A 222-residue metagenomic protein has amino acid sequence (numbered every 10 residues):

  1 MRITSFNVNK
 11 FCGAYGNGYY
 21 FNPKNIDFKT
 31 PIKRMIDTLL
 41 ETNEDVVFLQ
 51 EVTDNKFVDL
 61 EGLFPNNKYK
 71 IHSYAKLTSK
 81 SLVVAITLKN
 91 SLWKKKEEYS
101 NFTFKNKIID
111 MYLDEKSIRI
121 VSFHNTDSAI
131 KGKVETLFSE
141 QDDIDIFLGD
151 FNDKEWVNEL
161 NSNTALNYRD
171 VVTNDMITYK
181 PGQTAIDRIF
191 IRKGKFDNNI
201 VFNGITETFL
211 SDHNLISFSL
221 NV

Functional and structural regions predicted by a protein language model:
M1-D37, V46, S81-V222: Active-site regions of metal-assisted phosphoester/phosphodiester hydrolases, unifying DNase/endonuclease modules
T42: Active-site charged/polar residues at nucleotide-handling catalytic sites that mediate phosphoryl, nucleotidyl
D45-V46, N67: Secondary-structure boundary/capping positions in well-ordered alpha/beta enzyme cores
V46, N55, H72: Cys-nucleophile CN-hydrolase/nitrilase-fold catalytic domain and related Cys-dependent amidase chemistry that acts on
Q50-N66, K80, V157-S162, G182: Metal-dependent catalytic neighborhoods of phosphoester/phosphodiester hydrolases
F64-Y74: Short acidic, glycine/proline-enriched helix-loop-strand junctions
Y74-A75, V201: Short amphipathic beta-strand and strand-loop transition segments with alternating hydrophobic
A75-K76, S100: Short beta-strand
